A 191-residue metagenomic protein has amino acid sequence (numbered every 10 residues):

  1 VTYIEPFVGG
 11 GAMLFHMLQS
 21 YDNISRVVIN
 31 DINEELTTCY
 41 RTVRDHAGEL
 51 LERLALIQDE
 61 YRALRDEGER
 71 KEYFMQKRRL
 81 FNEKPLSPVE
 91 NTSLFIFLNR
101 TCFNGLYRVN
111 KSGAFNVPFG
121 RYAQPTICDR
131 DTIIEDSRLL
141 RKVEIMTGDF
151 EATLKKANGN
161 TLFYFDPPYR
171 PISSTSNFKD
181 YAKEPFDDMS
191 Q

Functional and structural regions predicted by a protein language model:
V1, Y21, K155-K156: Glycine-rich helix-loop-beta junction characteristic of Rossmann-like nucleotide cofactor-binding loops
Y3-M17, I29-N33, I96, R100-F103 (+3 more regions): Conserved proline-anchored active-site loop of SAM-dependent methyltransferases that bridges a beta-strand
S20-R141: Class I S-adenosyl-L-methionine-dependent methyltransferase module
T37, K155, I172: Conserved protein kinase catalytic core
T126, T147, D187-D188: A conditional alpha-helix N-cap/helix-loop micro-motif detector
D131-G159, F163-Y164: A mid-sequence, solvent-exposed acidic-amphipathic segment
R170-Q191: SAM-dependent methyltransferase catalytic-core segment centered on the flexible catalytic loop and adjoining short
